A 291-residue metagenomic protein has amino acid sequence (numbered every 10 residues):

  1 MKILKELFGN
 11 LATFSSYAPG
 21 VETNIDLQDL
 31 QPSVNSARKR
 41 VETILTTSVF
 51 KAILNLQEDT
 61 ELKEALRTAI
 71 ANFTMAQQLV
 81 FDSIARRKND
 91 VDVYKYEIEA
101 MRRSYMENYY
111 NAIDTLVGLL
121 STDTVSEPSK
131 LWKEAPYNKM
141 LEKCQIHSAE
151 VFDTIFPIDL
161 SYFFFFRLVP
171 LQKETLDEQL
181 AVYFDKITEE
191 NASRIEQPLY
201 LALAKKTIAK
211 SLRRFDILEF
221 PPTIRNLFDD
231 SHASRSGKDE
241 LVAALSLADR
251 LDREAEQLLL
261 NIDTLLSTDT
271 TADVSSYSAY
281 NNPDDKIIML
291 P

Functional and structural regions predicted by a protein language model:
M1-T68, Q77-A204, K210-P291: Conserved short "hinge" loops at termini or chain/domain junctions
A71: Extracellular structured ligand-interaction cores
